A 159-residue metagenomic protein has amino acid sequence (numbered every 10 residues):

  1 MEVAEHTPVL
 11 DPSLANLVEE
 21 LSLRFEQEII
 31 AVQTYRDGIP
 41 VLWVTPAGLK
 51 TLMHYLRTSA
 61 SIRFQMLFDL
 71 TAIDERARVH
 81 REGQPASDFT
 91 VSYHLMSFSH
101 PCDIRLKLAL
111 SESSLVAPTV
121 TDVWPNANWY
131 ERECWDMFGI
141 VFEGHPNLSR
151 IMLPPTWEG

Functional and structural regions predicted by a protein language model:
M1-G159: Terminal low-complexity/charged segments
